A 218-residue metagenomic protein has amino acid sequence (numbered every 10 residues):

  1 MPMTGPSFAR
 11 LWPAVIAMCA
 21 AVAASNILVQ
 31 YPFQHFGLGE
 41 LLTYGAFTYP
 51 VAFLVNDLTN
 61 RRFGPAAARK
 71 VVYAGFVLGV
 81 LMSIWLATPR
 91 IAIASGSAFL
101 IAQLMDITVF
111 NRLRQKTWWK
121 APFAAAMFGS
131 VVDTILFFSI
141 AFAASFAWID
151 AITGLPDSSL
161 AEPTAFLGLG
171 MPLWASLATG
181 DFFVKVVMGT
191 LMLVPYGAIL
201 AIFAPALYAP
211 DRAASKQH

Functional and structural regions predicted by a protein language model:
M1-A66: Hydrophobic transmembrane alpha-helices
P2, I149-H218: Alpha-helical transmembrane segments and their cytosolic interface
P2-P13, P32, L58, R62-K70 (+3 more regions): Interhelical loop and helix-boundary elements at the membrane-water interface of polytopic inner-membrane proteins
S7-F8, V15, A23, I27-L28 (+5 more regions): Short helix-perturbing small/polar motifs within transmembrane alpha-helices
M18, V22, N26-I27, F53 (+10 more regions): Transmembrane alpha-helical segments of multi-pass membrane transport proteins and ion-pumping complexes
L42-F47, I93-S97, A124, F128 (+2 more regions): Hydrophobic alpha-helical transmembrane segments of multi-pass membrane proteins
N56-A87: A glycine-rich, hydrophobic loop/mini-helix early in the fold
L86-A87, S130-D150: Hydrophobic alpha-helical transmembrane segments in multi-pass integral membrane proteins
